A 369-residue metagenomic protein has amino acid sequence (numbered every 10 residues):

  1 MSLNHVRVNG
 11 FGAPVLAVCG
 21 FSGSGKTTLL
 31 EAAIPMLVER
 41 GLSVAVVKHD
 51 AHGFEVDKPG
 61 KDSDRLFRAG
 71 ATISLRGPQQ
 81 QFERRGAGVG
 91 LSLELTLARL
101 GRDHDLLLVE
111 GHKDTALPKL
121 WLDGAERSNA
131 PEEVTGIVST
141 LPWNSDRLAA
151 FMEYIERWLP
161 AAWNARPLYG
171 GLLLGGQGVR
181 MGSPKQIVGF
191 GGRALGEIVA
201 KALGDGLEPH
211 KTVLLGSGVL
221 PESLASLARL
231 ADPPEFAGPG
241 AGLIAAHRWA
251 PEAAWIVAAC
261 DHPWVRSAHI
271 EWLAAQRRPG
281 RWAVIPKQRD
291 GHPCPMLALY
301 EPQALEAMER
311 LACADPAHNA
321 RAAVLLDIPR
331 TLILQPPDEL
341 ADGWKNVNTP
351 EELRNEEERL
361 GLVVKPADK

Functional and structural regions predicted by a protein language model:
S2-H52, R166-G171: Walker A (P-loop) phosphate-binding motif
T28, M296-L297, A322, G343-W344: Glycine/small-residue-rich pyrophosphate-binding loop that anchors the diphosphate of NDP-sugar donors
I34-L91: N-terminal phosphate/diphosphate-binding loop that engages ATP/GTP or pyrophosphate donors across diverse enzyme folds
L37, A51, K61, F67-G70 (+3 more regions): Nucleotide and nucleotide-moiety/phosphate-recognizing core
V46-K48, L75-G77, I137, V213-G216 (+1 more regions): Short internal beta-strands
R85-T115: Phosphate-binding/switch loop-helix module in NTP-utilizing enzymes
L106-W163: Phosphate/Mg2+-binding loops and adjacent switch elements in nucleotide/diphosphate-handling enzyme cores
N144-P167, T331, D342-D368: Charged phosphate-binding loop/patch that engages nucleotide di/tri-phosphates or the phosphate backbone of nucleic
